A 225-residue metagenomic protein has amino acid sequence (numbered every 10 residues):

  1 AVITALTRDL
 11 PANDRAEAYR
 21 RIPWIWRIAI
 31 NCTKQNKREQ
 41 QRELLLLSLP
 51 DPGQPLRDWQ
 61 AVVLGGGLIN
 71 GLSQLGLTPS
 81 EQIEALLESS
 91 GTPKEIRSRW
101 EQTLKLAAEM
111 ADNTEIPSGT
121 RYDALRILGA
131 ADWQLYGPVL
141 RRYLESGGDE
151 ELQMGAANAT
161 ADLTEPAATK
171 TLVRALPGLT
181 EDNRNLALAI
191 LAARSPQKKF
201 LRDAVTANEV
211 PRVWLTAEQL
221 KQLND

Functional and structural regions predicted by a protein language model:
A1-D225: Long, ordered, helix-rich scaffold segments
